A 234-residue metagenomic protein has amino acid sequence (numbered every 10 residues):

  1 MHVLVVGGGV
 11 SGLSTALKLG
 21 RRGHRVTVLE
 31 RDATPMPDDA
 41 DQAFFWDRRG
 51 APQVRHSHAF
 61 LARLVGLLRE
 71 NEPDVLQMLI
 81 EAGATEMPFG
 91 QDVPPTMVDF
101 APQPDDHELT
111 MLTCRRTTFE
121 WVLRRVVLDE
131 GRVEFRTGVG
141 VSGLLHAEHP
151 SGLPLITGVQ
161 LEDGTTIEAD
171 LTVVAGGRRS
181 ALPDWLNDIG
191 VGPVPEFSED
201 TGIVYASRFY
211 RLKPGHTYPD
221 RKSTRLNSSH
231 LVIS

Functional and structural regions predicted by a protein language model:
M1-P35: N-terminal Rossmann-like FAD-binding beta1-loop-alpha1 element of flavoenzymes
K18, D39-V93: N-terminal FAD cofactor-binding segment of flavoenzymes
K18, V126, W185: Rossmann-fold NAD(P)-dependent oxidoreductase module
H24, H58, H230: Histidine-centered active-site/metal-ligand motif
R31-D32, D38-W46, V194-T201: Flexible phosphate/Mg2+-sensing switch loops adjacent to catalytic phosphate-binding sites
A59-F60, D106-R125, A181: Short beta-strand to alpha-helix junction loop
M97-R116, I156-G158: Helix-loop-beta segment of a Rossmann-like dinucleotide-binding subdomain
D129-S228, S234: Predominantly flavin-linked oxidoreductase catalytic cores and closely associated redox partners
